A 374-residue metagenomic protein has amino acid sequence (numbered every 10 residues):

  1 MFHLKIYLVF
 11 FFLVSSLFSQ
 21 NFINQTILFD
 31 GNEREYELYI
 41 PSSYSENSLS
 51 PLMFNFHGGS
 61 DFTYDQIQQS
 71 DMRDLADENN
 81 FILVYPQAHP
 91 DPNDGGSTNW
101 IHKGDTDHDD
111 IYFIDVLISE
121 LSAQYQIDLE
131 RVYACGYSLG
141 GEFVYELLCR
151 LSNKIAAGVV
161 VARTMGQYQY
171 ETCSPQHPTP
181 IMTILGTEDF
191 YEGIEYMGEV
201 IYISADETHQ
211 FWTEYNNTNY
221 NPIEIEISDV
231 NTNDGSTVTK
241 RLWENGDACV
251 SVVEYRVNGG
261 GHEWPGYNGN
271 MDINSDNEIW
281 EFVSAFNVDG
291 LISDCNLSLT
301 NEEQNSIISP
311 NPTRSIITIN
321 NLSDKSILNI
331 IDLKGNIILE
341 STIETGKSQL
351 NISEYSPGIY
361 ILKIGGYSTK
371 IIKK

Functional and structural regions predicted by a protein language model:
M1-N21, N296-T300, N311, I359-I364 (+1 more regions): Bacterial Sec-dependent N-terminal signal peptides
L17-L52, E78, C135-V159, R163-M165 (+5 more regions): A domain-start/cap signature at the N-terminus of enzymes
I23, I27-E37, S43, N47-Y133 (+3 more regions): Serine-hydrolase catalytic machinery in alpha/beta-hydrolase-like enzymes
F54-G58, A162, L185-G186, N258: The conserved beta1-alpha1 loop
G59, A88, T187-F190, M197 (+1 more regions): Acidic beta-to-alpha connecting loop that harbors the catalytic carboxylate
A156-S236, L242-A248: The feature captures the conserved acid-bearing segment of alpha/beta-hydrolase catalytic domains
S251-G269: Active-site-adjacent mobile loop/cap segments within catalytic or ligand-binding domains
T300-K374: C-terminal outer-membrane/trafficking sorting elements
